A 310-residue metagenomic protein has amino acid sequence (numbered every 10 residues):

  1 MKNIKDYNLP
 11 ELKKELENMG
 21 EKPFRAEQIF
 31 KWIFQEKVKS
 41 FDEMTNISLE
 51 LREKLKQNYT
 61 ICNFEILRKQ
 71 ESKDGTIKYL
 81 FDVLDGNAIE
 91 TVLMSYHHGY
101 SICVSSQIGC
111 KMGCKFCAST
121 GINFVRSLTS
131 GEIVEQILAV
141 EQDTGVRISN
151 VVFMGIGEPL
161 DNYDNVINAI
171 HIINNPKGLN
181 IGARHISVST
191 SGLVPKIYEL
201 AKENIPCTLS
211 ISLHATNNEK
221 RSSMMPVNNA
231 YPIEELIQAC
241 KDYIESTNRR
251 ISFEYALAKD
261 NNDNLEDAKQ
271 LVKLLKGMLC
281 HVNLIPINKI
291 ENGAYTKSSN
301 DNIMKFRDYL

Functional and structural regions predicted by a protein language model:
M1-I89, K241-R250, L257-L310: Auxiliary Fe-S-binding modules of radical SAM enzymes
S72, S105-S106, S119, S189 (+1 more regions): Short linear Ser/Thr-Pro motifs
I77, I89, Y100-V104, M112 (+1 more regions): Generic beta-strand structural signal
L93-M94, N165: Residue-level structural signal for beta-strand termini and adjacent loop
S95-E132: Canonical Radical SAM [4Fe-4S] cluster-binding loop centered on the CxxxCxxC motif and its immediate flanking residues
T120-N150: Conserved alpha-helical substructure of the radical SAM core
E141-N150, G155-L310: Conserved AdoMet/S-adenosylmethionine-binding subsite of the radical SAM
